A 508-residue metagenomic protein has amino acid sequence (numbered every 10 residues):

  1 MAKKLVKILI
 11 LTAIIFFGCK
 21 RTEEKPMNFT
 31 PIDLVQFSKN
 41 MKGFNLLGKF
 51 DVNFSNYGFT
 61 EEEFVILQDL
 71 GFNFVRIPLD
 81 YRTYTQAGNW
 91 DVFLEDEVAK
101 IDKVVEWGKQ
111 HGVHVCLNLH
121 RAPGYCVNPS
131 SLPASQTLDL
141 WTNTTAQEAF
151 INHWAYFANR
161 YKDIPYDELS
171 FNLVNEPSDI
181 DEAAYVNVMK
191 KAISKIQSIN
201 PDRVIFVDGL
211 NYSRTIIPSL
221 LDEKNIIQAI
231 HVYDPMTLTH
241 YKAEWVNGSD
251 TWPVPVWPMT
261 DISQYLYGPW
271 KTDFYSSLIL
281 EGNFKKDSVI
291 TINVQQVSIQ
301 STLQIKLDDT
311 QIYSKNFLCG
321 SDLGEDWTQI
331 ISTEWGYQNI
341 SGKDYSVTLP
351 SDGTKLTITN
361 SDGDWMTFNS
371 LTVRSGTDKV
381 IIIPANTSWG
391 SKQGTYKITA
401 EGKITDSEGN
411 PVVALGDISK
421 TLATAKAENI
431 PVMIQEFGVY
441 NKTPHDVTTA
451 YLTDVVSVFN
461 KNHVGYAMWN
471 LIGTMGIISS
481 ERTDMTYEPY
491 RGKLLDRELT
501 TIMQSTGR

Functional and structural regions predicted by a protein language model:
K3-L11: Sec-dependent signal peptide recognition, specifically the positively charged N-region followed immediately by
G18-N28: Bacterial Sec-dependent N-terminal signal peptides
P26-V204, G209-I216, K224-N225, L471-M475 (+1 more regions): Active-site mouth of glycoside hydrolases
N89-D91, T142-N143, E176-D181, A400-N410 (+1 more regions): Surface-exposed cleft-lining segments at the edges of enzyme active sites
T144-E281, K286, G376, I381-N386 (+3 more regions): Active-site region of glycoside hydrolase catalytic domains
P255-P258, N293-V294, G402-N462: Active-site-flanking ligand-binding surface segments in enzyme catalytic domains
T260-A400, G409: Extracytoplasmic
M366-G390, S407, P444-R508: Aromatic-rich peripheral "rim/lid" segments of glycoside hydrolase catalytic domains that contact and position glycan
